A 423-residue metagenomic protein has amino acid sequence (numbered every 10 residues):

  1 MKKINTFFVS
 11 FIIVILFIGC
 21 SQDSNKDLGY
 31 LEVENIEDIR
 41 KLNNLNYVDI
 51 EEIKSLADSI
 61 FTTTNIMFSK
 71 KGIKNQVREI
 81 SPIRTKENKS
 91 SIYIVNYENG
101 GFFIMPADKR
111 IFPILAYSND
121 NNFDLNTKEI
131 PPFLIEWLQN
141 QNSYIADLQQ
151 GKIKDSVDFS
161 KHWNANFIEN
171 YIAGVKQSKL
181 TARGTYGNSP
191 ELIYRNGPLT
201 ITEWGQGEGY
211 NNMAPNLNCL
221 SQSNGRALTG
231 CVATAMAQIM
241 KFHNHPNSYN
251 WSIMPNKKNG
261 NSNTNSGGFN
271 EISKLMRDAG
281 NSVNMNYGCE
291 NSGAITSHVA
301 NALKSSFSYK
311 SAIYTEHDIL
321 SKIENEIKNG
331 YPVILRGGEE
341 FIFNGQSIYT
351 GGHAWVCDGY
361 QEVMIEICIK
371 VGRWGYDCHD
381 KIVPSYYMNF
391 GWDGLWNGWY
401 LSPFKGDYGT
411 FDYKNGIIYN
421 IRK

Functional and structural regions predicted by a protein language model:
M1, I13-L42: Bacterial Sec-dependent N-terminal signal peptides
M1-V9: Bacterial N-terminal signal peptides that target proteins for export
D23, N122, E129-S292: Active-site-adjacent structural segments surrounding the nucleophilic cysteine of cysteine proteases and isopeptidases
I39-K86: Short, non-transmembrane alpha-helical segments in secretory-pathway proteins
K70-K109: Exposed beta-strand-loop-beta-strand "reactive/processing" segments of non-cytosolic proteins
I83-N99, I313-Y386: Active-site-adjacent substructure of cysteine-protease-like catalytic cores
P106-G151, G394-F404: A short, surface-exposed interaction/processing loop segment used at functional sites
G398-K423: Low-complexity, Gly/Ser/Thr/Pro-rich intrinsically disordered linker/tail segments
